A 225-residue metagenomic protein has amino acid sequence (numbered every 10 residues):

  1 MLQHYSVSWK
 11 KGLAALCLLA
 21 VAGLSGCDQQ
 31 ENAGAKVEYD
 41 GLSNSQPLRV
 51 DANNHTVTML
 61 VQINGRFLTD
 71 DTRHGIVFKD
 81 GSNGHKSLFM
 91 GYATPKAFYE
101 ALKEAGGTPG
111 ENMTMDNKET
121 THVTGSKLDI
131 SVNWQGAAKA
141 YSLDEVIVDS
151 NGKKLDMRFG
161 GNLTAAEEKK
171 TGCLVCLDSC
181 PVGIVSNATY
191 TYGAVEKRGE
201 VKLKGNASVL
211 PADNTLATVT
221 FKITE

Functional and structural regions predicted by a protein language model:
L2-L13: Bacterial N-terminal signal peptides that target proteins for export
A14-L18: Hydrophobic helical h-region of N-terminal Sec-dependent signal peptides in bacterial secretory/periplasmic proteins
G23-G26: C-terminal motif of bacterial Sec signal peptides marking the signal peptidase cleavage site
D28-Q30: Bacterial signal peptide processing site
A35-E225: Long, low-hydrophobicity ectodomains and other hydrophilic envelope-associated domains
